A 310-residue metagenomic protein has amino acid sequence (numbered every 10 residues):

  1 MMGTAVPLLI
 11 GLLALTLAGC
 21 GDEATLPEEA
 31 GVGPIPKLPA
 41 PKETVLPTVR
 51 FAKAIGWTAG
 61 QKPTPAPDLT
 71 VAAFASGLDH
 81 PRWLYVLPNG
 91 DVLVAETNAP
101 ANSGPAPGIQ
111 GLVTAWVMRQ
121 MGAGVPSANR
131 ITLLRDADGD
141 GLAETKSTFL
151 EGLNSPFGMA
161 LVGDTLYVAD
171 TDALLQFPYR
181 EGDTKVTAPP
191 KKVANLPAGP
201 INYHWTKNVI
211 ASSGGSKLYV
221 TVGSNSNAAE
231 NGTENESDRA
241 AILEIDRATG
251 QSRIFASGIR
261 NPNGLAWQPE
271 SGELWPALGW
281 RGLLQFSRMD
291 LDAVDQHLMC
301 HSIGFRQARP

Functional and structural regions predicted by a protein language model:
T16-G19: C-terminal motif of bacterial Sec signal peptides marking the signal peptidase cleavage site
G21-P65, S103-P105, G111-G122, P126-A128 (+6 more regions): Beta-propeller domain segments
G60, T64-S76, D136-G152, R180-G199 (+1 more regions): Blade-edge beta-strand/turn elements of extracellular beta-propeller and related beta-sheet repeat scaffolds
L84, M159, V209, P262-L265: Hydrophobic core register within WD40 beta-propeller blades
L87-N89, L161-G163, A211-G215, P269-S271: Residue-level detector of Asp-centered blade-edge/turn motifs that repeat once per structural unit in beta-propeller
L93-A95, V168, V220-T221, W275-L278: Residue position within the beta-strands of beta-propeller blades
N129-T132, A173-L175, A241-L243: A short loop-to-beta-strand structural motif that recurs across blades of beta-propeller domains
L134-G139, F177-K185, M299-A308: Short loop/turn segments immediately following beta-strands, especially the blade-tip and inter-blade linker loops
